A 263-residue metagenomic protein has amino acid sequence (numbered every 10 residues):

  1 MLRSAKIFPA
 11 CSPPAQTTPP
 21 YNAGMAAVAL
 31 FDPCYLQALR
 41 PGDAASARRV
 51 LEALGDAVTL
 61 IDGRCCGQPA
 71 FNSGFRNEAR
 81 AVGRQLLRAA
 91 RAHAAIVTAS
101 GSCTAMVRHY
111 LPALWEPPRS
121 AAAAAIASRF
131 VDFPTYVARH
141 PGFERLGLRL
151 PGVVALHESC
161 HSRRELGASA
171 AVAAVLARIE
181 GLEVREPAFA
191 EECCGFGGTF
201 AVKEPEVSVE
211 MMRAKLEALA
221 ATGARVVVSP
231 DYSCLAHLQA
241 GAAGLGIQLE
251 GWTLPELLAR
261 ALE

Functional and structural regions predicted by a protein language model:
I7-F8, P20-E263: Iron-sulfur cluster-binding electron-transfer modules in prokaryotic oxidoreductases
